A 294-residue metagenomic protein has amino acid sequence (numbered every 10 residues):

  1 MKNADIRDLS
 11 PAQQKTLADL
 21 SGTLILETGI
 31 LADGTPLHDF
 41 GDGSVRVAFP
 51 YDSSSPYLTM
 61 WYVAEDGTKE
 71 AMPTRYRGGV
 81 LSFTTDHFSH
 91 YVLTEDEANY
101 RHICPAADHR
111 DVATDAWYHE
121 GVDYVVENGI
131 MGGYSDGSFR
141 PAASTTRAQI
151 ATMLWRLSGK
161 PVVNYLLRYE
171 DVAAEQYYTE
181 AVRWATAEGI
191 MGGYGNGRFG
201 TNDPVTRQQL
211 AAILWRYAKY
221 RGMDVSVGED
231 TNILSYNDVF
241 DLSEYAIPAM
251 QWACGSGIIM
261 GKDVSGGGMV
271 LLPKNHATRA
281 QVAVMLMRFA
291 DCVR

Functional and structural regions predicted by a protein language model:
M1-E65: Proteolytic processing hotspots in large secreted/extracellular or virion-associated proteins and select intracellular
D66-T74: Surface-exposed loop/edge segments in extracytoplasmic proteins
G79-F83: Short strand-edge motifs at loop-to-beta-strand transitions and within beta-strands of extracellular beta-rich domains
D86-L93: Append "Rare intracellular matches occur via the same short Y/T/C beta-strand/loop motifs
L93-H119, G132-E180, E188-Q208, R216-I247 (+2 more regions): Feature responds to low-complexity, polar/acidic, surface-exposed segments characteristic of secreted/exported proteins
V122-V125, L154, A185, A253: A short amphipathic alpha-helical interaction element
